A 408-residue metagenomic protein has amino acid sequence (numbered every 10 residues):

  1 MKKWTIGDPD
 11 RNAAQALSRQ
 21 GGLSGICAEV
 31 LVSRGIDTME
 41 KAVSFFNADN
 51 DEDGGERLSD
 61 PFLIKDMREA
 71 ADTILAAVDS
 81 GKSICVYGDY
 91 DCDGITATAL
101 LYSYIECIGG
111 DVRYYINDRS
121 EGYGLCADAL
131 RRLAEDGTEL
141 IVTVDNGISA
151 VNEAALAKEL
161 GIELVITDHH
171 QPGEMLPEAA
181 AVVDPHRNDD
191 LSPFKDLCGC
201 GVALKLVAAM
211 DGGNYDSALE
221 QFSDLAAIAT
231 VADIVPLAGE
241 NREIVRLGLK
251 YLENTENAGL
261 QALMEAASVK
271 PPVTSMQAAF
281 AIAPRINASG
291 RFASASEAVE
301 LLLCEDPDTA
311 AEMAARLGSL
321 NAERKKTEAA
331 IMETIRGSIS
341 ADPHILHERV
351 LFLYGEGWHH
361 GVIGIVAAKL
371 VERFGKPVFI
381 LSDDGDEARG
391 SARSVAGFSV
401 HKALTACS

Functional and structural regions predicted by a protein language model:
M1, I26, E178-A180, H347-E348: Sequence-level motif detector for i,i+2 pairs with an aromatic at +2
M1-N12, F194: Peripheral docking tails and interdomain loops at the edges of cofactor- or intermediate-handling domains
G7-R11, L17-E139, L160, G212-S408: Hydrophobic helix-and-loop "lid/oligomerization" segment in the mid-to-C-terminal part of catalytic domains
E69, T96, N152, C198-V202: Residues forming well-ordered secondary-structure scaffolds
L100, M175-V231: Short alpha-helices
V144-L197: Histidine/acidic-residue-rich, glycine-tolerant segments that coordinate divalent metal ions
